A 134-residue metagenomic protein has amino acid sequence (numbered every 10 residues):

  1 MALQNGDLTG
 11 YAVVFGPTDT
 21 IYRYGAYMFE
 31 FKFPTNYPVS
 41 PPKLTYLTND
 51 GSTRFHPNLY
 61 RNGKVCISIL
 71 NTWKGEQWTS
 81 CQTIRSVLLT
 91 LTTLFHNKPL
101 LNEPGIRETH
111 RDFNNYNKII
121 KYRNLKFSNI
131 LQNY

Functional and structural regions predicted by a protein language model:
M1-I21, Y134: Start-of-domain signal
D7, V39, Y60-N62: Short, solvent-exposed loop/turn segments at the edges of secondary structure
T20-Y22, T35, N58: Short, charge-rich binding segments
Y24, V39-K43: Short, hydrophobic/aromatic beta-strand segments
K32-P38: Proline-anchored loop/turn motifs at beta-strand termini and strand-loop-strand connectors
K43-Y134: Domain-scale recognition of soluble eukaryotic interaction modules
